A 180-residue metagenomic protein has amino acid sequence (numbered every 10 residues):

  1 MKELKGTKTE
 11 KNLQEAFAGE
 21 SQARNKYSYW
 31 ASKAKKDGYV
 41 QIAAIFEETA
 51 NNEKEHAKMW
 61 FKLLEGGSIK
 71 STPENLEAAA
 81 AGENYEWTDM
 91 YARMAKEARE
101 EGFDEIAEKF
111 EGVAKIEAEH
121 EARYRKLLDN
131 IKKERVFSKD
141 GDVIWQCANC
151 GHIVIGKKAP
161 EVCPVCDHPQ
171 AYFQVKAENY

Functional and structural regions predicted by a protein language model:
M1-Y180: Non-heme di-metal
